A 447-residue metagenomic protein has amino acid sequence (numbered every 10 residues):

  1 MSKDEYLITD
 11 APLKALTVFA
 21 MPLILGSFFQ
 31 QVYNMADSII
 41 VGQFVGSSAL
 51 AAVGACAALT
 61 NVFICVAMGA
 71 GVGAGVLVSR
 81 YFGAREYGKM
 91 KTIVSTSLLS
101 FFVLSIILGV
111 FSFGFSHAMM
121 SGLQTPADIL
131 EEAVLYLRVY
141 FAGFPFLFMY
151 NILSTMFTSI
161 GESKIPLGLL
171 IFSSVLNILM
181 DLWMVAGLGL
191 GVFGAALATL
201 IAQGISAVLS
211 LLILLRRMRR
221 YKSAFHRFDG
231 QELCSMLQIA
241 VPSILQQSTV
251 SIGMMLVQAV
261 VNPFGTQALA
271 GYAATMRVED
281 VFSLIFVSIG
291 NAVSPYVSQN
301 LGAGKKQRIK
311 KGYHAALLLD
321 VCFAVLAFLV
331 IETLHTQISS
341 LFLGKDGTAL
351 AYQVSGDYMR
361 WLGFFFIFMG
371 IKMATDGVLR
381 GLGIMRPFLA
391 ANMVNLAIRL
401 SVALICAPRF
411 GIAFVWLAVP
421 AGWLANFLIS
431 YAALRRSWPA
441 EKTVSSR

Functional and structural regions predicted by a protein language model:
M1-A20, V78-G143, G187-V241, V297-F364 (+1 more regions): Short alpha-helical transmembrane segments in multi-pass integral membrane proteins
T9, L13-V32, A36, L59-V66 (+7 more regions): Residue-level signal for short hydrophobic patches within transmembrane helices of multi-pass membrane transporters
V18, V41-N61, A127-E132, V192-F193 (+4 more regions): Interfacial/gating helices of multi-pass transporter permease domains
V18-D37, V139, Y150, S173 (+4 more regions): Transmembrane helical elements of multi-pass membrane transporters/channels
F28, V32-A51, M120-A127, W183-L190 (+5 more regions): Helix-terminus/linker motif at the lipid-water interface of multi-pass membrane proteins
L50-V110, L147-P166, G271-H335, M369-G383 (+1 more regions): Small-residue-rich hydrophobic transmembrane alpha-helices
V62-C65, N177-D181, S206-L211, V281-L284 (+3 more regions): Hydrophobic transmembrane alpha-helices of multi-pass small-molecule transporters
G71, Y140-T158, P166-S174, A195-V208 (+4 more regions): Short runs within selected transmembrane alpha-helices of multi-pass transporters and secretion channels
